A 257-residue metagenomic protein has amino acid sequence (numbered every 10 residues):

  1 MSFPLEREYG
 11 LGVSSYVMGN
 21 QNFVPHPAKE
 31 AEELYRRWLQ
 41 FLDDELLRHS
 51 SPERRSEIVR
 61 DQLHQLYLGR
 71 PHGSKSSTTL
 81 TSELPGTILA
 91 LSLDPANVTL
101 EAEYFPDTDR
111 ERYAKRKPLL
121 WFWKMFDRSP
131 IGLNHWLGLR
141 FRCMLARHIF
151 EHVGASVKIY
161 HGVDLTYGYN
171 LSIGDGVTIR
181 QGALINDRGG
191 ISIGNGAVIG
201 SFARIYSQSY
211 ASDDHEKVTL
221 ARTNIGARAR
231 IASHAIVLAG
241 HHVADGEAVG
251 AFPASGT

Functional and structural regions predicted by a protein language model:
M1-H148: Terminal amphipathic alpha-helical/low-complexity segments used for targeting or macromolecular assembly
N20-N22, N97, N134, N170 (+3 more regions): Detector for Asparagine
T78-T81, T87, T99, T108 (+5 more regions): Residue-identity detector for threonine
H152: Short proline/glycine- and basic residue-enriched helix-capping loop/turn segments at helix->loop/beta transitions
A155, Y160-H161, T166-Y167, G174-D175 (+11 more regions): Left-handed beta-helix
D214-K217: Regulatory activation segment
